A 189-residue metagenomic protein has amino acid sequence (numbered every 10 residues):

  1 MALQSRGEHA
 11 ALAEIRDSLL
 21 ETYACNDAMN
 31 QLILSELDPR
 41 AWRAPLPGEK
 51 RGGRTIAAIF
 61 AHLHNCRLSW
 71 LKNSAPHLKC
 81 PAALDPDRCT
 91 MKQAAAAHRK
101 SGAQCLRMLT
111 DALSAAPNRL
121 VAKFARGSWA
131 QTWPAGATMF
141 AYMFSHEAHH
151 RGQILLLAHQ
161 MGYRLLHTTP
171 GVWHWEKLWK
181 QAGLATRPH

Functional and structural regions predicted by a protein language model:
A2-S5, L20-Q31, R40-P86, A125-H189: Short, contiguous alpha-helical
L3-I15: Short, contiguous pre-domain boundary segments
A13-L20, M91-A95, F140-F144: Active-site rim elements
K72, P76-L113: Helix-adjacent hinge/juxtasegments
R107-P117, T186-H189: Juxtamembrane/interfacial segments around transmembrane helices
D111-W129: Acidic catalytic patch
